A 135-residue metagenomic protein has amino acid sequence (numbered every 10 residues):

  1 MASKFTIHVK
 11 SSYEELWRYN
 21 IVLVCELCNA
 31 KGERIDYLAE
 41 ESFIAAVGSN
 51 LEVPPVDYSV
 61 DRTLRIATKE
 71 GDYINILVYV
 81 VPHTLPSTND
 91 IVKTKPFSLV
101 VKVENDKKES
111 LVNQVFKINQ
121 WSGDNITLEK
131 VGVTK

Functional and structural regions predicted by a protein language model:
M1-V24: Short, extreme N-terminal segment that most often corresponds to the first beta-strand
K10-E14, V80-I91: Short amphipathic, basic-aromatic surface patches that mediate peripheral association with negatively charged
R18-V24, N89-V100: Short coil-to-beta strand junction motifs in C2/discoidin
N29-A39, K107-Q114: Surface-exposed loop/edge segments in extracytoplasmic proteins
G32-V78: Short, intrinsically disordered low-complexity segments
V60-I66, G123-V133: Exposed aromatic-hydrophobic patches
P82, N113-Q114, E129: Extracellular or exported targeting regions of proteins
N113-N125: Short, solvent-exposed aromatic-acidic interface loops
